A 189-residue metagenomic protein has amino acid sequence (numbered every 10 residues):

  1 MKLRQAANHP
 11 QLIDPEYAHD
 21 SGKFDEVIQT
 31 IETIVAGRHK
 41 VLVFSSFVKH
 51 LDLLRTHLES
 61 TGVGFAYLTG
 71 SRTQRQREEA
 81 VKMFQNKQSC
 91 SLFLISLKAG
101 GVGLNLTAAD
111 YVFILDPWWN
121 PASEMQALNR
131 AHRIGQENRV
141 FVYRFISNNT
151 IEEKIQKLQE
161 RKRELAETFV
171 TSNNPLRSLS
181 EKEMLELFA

Functional and structural regions predicted by a protein language model:
M1-L104, P175, E181-A189: Conserved Helicase C-terminal RecA-like lobe
Q76, S91-L179: SF2 helicase/translocase ATPase core recognition
